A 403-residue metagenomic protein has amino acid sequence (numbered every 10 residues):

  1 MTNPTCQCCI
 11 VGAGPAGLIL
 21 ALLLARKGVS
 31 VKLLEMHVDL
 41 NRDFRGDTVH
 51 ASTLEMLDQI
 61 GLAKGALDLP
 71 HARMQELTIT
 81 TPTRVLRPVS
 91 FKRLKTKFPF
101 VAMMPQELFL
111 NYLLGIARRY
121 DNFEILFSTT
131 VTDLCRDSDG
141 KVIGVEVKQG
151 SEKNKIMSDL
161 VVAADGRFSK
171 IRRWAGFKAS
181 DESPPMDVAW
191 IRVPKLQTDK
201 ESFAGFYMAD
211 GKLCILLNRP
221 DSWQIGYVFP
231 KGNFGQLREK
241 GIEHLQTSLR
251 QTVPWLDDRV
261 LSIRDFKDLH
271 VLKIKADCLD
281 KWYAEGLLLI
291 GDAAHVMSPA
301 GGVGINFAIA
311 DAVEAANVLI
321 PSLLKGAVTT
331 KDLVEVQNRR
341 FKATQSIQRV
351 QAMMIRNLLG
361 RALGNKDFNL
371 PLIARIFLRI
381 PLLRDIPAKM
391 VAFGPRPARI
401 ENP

Functional and structural regions predicted by a protein language model:
T2-A16: Beta1/beta-strand and adjacent pyrophosphate-binding region of the FAD-binding site in flavoprotein oxidoreductases
A25-R45: Glycine-rich FAD pyrophosphate-binding loop
H50-I116: Active-site-adjacent segment of FAD-dependent monooxygenases/related oxidoreductases
F127-K141: A conserved short coil-to-beta-strand element within the FAD-binding core of flavoproteins
T129, V142, E146-N154, L160-I274 (+2 more regions): Conserved FAD-binding catalytic core of PHBH/FMO-like flavoproteins
L213, A276-C278, A294-N306, K342: Glycine-rich phosphate/pyrophosphate-binding beta-alpha loops
Y283-P299: Short FAD-binding loop at a beta-strand-to-alpha-helix junction that anchors the flavin cofactor in diverse
N317-P403: C-terminal helical "tail/cap" subdomain of flavin- and related membrane-associated enzymes
